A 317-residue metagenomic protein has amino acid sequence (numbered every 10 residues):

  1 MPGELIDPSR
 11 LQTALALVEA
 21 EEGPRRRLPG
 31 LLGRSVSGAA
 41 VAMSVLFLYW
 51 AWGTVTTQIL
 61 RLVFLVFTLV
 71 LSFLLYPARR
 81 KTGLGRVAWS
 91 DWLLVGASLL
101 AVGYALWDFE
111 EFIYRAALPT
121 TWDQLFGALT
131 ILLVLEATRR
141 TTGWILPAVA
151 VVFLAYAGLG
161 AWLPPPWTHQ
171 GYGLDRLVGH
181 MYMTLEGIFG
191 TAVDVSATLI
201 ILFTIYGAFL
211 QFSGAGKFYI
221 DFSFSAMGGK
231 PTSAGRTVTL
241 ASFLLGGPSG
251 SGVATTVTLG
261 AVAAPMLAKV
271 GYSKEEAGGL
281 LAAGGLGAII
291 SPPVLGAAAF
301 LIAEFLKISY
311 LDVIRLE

Functional and structural regions predicted by a protein language model:
M1-A117, Q124-A128: Conserved, well-structured core domains of diverse proteins
L31, G38-M43, G53, V270-E317: Membrane-core helix-loop-helix motifs of multi-pass transport proteins
S37-W50, V66-Y76, G96-A105, L129-T138 (+5 more regions): Hydrophobic core segments of alpha-helical transmembrane domains in multi-pass membrane transport and ion-translocation
I59-F67, D194-T204, D312-E317: Alpha-helical transmembrane segments
F73-G83, V134-R139, F212-F222, A226: C-terminal ends of transmembrane helices
G83-R86, F112-I205, F222: Hydrophobic transmembrane alpha-helices of multi-pass solute/ion transporters
W144-A150, T237, T255-V257, G279-L280 (+2 more regions): Hydrophobic alpha-helical membrane segments of integral membrane proteins
I220-A288, L301, K307: Hydrophobic transmembrane alpha-helices that form the pore/transport pathway of multi-pass ion and small-solute
